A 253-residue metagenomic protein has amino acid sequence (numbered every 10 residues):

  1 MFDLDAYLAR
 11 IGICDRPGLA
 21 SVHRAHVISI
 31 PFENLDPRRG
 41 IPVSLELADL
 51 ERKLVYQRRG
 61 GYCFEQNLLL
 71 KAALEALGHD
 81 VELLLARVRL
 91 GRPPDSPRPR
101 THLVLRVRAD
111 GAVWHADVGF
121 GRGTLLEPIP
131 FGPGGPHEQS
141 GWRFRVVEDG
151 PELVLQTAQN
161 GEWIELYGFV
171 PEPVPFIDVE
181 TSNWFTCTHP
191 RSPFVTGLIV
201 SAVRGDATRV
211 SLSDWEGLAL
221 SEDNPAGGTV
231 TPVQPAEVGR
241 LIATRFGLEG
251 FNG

Functional and structural regions predicted by a protein language model:
M1-G60, E65, E75-P99, F120-G253: Mixed-charge, low-complexity segments
L70-L74: Hydrophobic alpha-helical packing residues
L103-R106: Short beta-strand scaffold segments in enzyme catalytic cores
D110-W114: Active-site beta-strand-loop-beta-strand hairpin of nuclease catalytic cores that positions key catalytic residues
A116-V118: Beta-strand scaffold of nucleotide-dependent catalytic cores
